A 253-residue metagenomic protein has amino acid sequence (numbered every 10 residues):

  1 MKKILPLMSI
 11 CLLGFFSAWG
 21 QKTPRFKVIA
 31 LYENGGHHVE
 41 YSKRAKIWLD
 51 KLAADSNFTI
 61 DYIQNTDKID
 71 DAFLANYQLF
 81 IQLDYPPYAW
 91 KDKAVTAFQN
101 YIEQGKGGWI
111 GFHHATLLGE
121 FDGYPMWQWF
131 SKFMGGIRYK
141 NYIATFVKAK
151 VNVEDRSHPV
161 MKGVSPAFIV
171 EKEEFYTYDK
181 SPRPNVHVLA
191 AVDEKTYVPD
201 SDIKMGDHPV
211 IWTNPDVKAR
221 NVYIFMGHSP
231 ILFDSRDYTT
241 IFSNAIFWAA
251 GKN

Functional and structural regions predicted by a protein language model:
M1-T23: Bacterial Sec-dependent N-terminal signal peptides
Q21-L118: Helical hinge/lid and interdomain linker segments adjacent to catalytic or ligand-binding clefts that mediate domain
K22-F26, D55, K195-V210, P215-N253: Extracellular ligand-binding/catalytic regions of CAZymes and related secreted enzymes and adhesion modules
T59-D61, H187, R220: Conserved beta-strand segments of alpha/beta enzyme cores
I63, L189-A191, I224: Hydrophobic residues at beta-strand termini and immediately following loops that shape nucleotide-binding pockets
A89-G163: A glycine-rich, often tryptophan-bearing local segment used as a flexible ligand/cofactor-contacting loop or short
W127-G135, V170, Y178-P184, N244-K252: Oxidoreductase and adenylate-handling cofactor-binding alpha/beta cores
Y142-K218: Catalytic beta-strand/loop cores that center a nucleophilic Ser/Cys/Thr and support acyl-enzyme chemistry
